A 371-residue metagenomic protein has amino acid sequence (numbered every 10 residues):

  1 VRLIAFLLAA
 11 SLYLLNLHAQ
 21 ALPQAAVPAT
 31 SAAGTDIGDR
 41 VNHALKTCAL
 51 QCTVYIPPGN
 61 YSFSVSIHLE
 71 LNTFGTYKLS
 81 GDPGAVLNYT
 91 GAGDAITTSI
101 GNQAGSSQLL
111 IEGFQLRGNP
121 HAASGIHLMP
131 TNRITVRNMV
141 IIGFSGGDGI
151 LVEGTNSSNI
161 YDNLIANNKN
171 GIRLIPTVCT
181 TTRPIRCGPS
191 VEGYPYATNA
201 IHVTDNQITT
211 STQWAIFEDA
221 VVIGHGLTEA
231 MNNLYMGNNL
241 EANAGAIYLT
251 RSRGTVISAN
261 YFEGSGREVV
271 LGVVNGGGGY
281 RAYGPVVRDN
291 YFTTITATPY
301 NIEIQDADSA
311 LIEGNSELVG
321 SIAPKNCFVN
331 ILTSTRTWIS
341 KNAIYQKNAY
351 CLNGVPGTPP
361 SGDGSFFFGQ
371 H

Functional and structural regions predicted by a protein language model:
I4-N16: Bacterial N-terminal signal peptides
L17-P23: Boundary at the C-terminal end of the N-terminal hydrophobic targeting segment
A32-G34, G38, N42, L50-K78 (+2 more regions): N-terminal extracellular ligand-recognition/capping segment immediately after the signal peptide
S64-I67, P83, N88-A95, N119-G125 (+11 more regions): Short glycine/acidic-rich loop motifs that flank beta-strands on beta-rich extracellular proteins
G75-P83, I96-F144, T204: Parallel beta-helix/beta-solenoid
T177-A197, V222-T228, N275-R281: Intrinsically disordered, low-complexity Ser/Thr- and acidic-rich flexible linkers and loops, especially at boundaries
I331-H371: Leucine-rich solenoid repeat scaffolds
